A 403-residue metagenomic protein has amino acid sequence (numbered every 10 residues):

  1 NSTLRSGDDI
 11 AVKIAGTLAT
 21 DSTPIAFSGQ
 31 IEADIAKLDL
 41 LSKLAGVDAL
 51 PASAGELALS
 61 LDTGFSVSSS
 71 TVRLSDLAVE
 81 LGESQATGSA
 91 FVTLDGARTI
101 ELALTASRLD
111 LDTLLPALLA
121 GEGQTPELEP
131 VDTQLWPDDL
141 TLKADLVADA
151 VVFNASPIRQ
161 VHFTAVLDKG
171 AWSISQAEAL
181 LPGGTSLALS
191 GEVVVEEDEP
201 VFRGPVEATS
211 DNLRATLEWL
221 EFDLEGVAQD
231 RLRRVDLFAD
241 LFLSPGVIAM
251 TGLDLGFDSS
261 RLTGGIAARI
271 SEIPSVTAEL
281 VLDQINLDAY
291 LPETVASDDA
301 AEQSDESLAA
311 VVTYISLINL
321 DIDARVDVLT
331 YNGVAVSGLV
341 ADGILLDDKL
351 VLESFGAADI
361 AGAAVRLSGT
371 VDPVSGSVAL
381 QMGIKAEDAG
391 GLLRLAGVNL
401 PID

Functional and structural regions predicted by a protein language model:
N1-D62, S66-R73, S84-S173, A177-L181 (+3 more regions): Membrane-proximal interfacial segments on either side of biological membranes
